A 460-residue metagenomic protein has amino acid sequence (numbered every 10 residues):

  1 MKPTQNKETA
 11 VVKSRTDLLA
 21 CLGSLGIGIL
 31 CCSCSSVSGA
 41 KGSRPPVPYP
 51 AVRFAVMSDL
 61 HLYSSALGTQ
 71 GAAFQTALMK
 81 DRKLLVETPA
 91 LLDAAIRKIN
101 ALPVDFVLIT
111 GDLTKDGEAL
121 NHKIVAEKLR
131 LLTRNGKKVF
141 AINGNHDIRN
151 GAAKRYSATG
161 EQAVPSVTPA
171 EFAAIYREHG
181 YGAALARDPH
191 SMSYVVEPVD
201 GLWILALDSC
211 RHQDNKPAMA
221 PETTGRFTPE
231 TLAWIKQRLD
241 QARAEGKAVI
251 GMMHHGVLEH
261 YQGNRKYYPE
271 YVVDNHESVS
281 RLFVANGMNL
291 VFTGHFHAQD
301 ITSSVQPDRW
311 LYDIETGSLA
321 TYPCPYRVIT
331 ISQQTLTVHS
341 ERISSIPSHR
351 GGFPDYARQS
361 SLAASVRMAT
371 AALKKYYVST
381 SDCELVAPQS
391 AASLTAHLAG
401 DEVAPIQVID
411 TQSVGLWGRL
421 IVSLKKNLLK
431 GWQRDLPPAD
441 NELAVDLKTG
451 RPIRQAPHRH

Functional and structural regions predicted by a protein language model:
S14-L22: N-terminal export leaders
L30-S33: C-terminal motif of bacterial Sec signal peptides marking the signal peptidase cleavage site
S36-A119: N-terminal active-site segment of His-dependent metallophosphoesterases
G39-P46, I124-W234, P307-R309, V328 (+1 more regions): Extended active-site neighborhood of metal-dependent phosphoesterases/phosphodiesterases
L60-A90, K154-G160, Q213-F227, K266-Y268 (+1 more regions): Acidic/histidine-rich helix-loop elements that form or flank divalent-metal/phosphate-binding sites at the catalytic
Y63-A66, K115-G117, N145-A153, H212-N215 (+3 more regions): Active-site environment of divalent metal-dependent phosphoester hydrolases
L102-F106, K138, W203-A206, A218-Y312: His/acidic metal-ligating clusters that form di-metal
Q333-H460: A short C-terminal boundary segment appended to hydrolase-like catalytic domains
